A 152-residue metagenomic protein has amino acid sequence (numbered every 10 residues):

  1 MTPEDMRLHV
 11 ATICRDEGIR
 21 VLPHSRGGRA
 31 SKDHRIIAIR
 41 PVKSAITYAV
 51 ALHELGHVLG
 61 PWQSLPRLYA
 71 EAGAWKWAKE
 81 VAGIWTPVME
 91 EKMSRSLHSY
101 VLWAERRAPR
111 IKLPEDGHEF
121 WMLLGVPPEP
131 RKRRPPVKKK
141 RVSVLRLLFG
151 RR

Functional and structural regions predicted by a protein language model:
M1-D5, A11-I46, V58-P61: Active-site scaffold of zinc-dependent metalloenzymes
M1-P23, G73-K76, K132-P135, K139 (+1 more regions): A metal-dependent hydrolase signature that marks the N-terminal structural subdomain at the beginning of catalytic folds
R29-A30, W62, P87, R95: Anionic, Ser/Thr-rich low-complexity intrinsically disordered regions
V42-K43, I84-R152: Long, well-structured alpha-helical subdomains associated with metal-dependent extracellular/ecto-lumenal hydrolases
I46-E54: Short alpha-helical catalytic segment bearing the HExxH-like zincin motif of zinc-dependent metalloproteases
A49, R67-E71, T86, E90: Alpha-helix N-cap/helix-initiation sites
L55-G73: Catalytic Zn2+-binding segment of zinc metalloproteases
A70-A82: Alpha-helical segment that forms one wall of the substrate-binding/catalytic cleft in peptidoglycan-active domains
